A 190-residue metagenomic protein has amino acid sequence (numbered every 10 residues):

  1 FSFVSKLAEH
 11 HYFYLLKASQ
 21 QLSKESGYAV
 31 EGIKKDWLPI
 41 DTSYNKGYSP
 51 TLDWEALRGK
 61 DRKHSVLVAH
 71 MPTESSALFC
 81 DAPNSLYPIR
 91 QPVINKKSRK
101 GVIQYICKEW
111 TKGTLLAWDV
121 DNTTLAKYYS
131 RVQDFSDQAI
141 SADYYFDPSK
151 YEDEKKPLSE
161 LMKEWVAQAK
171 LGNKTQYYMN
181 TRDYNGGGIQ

Functional and structural regions predicted by a protein language model:
F1-T73, I140: Internal maturation/activation junctions in enzymes
Y44, A56-H64, V68-Q190: Catalytic alpha/beta core of large soluble enzyme barrels
